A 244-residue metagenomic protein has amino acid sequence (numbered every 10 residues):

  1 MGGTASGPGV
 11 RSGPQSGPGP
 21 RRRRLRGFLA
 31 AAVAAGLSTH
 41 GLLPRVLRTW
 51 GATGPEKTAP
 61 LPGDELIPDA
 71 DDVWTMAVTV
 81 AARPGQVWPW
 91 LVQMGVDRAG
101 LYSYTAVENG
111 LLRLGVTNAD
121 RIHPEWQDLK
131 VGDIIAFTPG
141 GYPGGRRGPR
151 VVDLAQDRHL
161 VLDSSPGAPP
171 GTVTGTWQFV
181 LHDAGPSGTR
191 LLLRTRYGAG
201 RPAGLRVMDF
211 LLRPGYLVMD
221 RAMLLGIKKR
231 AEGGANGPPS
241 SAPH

Functional and structural regions predicted by a protein language model:
G2-G3, I67, T79, P84-G85 (+5 more regions): Glycine-rich portal/gate segments that line the openings of hydrophobic small-molecule binding cavities
T4-P20, P239-S240: Intrinsically disordered, low-complexity terminal tails and inter-domain linkers enriched for S/T/G/P/D/E
P18-R45: Hydrophobic alpha-helical topogenic segments used for membrane insertion/localization
A30, P89-V96, D209, R213-Y216: Short hydrophobic helices that act as membrane-entry/anchoring signals
L47-V73, V80-A81: N-terminal signal-anchor transmembrane helix
R83-Q86, G215, M219, M223: Short amphipathic alpha-helical segments
Y197-D220: A short acidic/glycine-rich loop-to-helix N-cap element
P243-H244: Acidic, Ser/Thr-rich low-complexity intrinsically disordered segments
